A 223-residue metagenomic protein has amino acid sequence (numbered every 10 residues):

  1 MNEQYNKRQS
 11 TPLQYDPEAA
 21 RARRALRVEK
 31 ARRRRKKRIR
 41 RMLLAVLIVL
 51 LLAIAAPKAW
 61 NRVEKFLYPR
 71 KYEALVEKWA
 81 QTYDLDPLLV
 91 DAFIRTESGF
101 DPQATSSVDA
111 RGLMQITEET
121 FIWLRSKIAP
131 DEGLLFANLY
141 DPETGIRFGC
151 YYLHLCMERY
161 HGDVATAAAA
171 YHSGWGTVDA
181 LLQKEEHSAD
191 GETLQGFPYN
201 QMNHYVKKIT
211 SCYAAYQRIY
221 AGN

Functional and structural regions predicted by a protein language model:
M1-R38: N-terminal Lys/Arg-rich, disordered targeting/topogenic segments
L26-K78: N-terminal export signals and maturation junctions of secreted/periplasmic proteins
A56-N223: Catalytic glycan-binding domains that act on GlcNAc-containing polysaccharides
